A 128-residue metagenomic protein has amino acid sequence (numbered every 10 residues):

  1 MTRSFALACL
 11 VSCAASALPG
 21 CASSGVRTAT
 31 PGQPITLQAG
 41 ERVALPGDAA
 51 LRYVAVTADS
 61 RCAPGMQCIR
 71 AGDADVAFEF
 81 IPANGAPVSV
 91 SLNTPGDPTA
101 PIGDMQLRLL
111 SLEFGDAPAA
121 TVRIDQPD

Functional and structural regions predicted by a protein language model:
M1-C9: Bacterial N-terminal signal peptides that target proteins for export
A17-G20: C-terminal motif of bacterial Sec signal peptides marking the signal peptidase cleavage site
A22-S24: Bacterial signal peptide processing site
R27-L45: Transition segment at domain starts
E41-I69: Post-signal-peptide N-terminal segment of Sec-exported extracytoplasmic proteins
G65-I69, N84-D104, R108: An anionic, turn-rich surface loop/hairpin at beta-sheet edges that serves as a generic interaction/coordination patch
G72-G85: Iron-sulfur (Fe-S) cluster-binding segments and ferredoxin-like electron-carrier domains, especially [2Fe-2S]
P101, Q106-Q126: Short, exposed beta-strand-loop hairpins at the edges of beta-sheets in extracellular/periplasmic proteins
